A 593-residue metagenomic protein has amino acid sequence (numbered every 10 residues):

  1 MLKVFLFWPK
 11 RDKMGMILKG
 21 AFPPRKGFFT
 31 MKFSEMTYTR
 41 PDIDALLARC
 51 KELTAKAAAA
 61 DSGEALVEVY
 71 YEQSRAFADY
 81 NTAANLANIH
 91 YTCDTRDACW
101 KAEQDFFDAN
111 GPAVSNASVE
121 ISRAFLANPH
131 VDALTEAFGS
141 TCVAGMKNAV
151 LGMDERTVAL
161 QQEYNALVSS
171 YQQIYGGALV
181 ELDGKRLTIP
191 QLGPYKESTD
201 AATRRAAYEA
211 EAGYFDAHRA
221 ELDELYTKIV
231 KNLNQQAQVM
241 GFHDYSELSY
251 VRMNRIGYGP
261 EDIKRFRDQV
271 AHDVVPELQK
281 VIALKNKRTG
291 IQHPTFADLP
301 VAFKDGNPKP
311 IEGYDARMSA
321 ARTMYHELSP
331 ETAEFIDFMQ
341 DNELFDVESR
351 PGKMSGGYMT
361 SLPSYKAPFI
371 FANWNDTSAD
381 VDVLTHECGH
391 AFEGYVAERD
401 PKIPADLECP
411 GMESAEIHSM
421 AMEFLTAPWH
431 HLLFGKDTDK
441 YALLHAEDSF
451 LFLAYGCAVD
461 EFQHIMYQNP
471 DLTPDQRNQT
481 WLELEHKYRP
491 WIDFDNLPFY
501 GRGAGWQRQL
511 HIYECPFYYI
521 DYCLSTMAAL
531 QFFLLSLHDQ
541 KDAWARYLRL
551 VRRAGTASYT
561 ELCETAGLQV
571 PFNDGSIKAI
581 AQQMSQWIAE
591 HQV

Functional and structural regions predicted by a protein language model:
L6-K19, G27-T30: Short, positively charged and aromatic/hydrophobic N-terminal segments
G27-P308: A well-structured
G145-K147, G257, L384, F392 (+5 more regions): C-terminal, non-catalytic "cap/extension" segments appended to globular domains
A271-D273, A397-E398, C409-D437, L451 (+1 more regions): Post-HExxH zinc-binding segment in Zn-dependent metallohydrolases
R288, D305-S364, T377-S378: Auxiliary, metal-adjacent structural segments of Zn-dependent hydrolase domains
P310, F369-L384: Short pre-active-site segment immediately N-terminal to the catalytic Zn-binding motif
F369-N373, P401-M412, Y441-D448, M466-Y467: Short beta-alpha connecting loops at secondary-structure transitions that line or flank enzyme active sites
G389-I403: Catalytic Zn2+-binding segment of zinc metalloproteases
